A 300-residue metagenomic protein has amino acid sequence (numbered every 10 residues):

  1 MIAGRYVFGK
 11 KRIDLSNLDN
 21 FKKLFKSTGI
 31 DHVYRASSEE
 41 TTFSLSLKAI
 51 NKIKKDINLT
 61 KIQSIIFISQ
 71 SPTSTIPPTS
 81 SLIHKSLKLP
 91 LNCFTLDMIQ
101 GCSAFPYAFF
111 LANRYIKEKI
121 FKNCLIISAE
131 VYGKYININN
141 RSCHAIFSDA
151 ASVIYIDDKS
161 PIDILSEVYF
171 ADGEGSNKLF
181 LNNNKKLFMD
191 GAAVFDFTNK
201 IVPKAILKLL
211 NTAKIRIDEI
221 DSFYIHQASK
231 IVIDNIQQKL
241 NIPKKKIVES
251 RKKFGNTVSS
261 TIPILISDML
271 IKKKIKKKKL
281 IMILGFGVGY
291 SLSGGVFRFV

Functional and structural regions predicted by a protein language model:
M1-S38, I138-K200, K204-K208, F286 (+1 more regions): Condensing-enzyme catalytic core mediating Claisen C-C bond formation in acyl metabolism
I2-A3, I68, I99, C124-E130 (+2 more regions): Short beta-strand segments
D14-N20, S44, S71-L82: A structural motif shared across PLP-dependent enzymes of the aminotransferase-like
F43, L47, S71-P72, K85 (+3 more regions): Claisen-condensing/thiolase-fold acyl-transfer catalytic domains that form or cleave C-C bonds in fatty acid
A49-Q63, K204-D221, L240, M269-K274: Phosphate/pyrophosphate-binding loops at sites that engage ATP/ADP/AMP, CoA/4′-phosphopantetheine, polyphosphate
I62-S71: Membrane helical hairpin/interfacial module
K117-S148: Flexible, glycine-rich active-site loops centered on histidine and acidic residues that chelate a metal or position
